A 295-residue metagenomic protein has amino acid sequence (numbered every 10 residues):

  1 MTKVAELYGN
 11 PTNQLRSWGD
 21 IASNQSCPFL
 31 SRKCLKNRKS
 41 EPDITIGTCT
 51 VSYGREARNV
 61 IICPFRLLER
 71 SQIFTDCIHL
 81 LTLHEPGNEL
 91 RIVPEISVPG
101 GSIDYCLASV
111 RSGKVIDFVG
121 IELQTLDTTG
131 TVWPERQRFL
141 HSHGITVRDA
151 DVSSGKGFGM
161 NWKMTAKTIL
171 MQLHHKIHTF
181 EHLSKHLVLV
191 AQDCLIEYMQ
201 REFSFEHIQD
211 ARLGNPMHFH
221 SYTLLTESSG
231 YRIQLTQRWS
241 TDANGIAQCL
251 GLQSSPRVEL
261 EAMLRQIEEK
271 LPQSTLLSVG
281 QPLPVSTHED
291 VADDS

Functional and structural regions predicted by a protein language model:
M1-R38, V147-S295: Non-catalytic C-terminal interaction segments of nucleic acid-processing enzymes
A5, G47-C49, Y105-S109, F219 (+1 more regions): Short beta-strand element of the conserved SAM-dependent methyltransferase core
N13-L83: An N-terminal, globular interaction/scaffold subdomain
S71-I103, E202, D210-Q234: Short N-terminal secondary-structure initiator segments
I78-P134: Active-site metal-binding core of divalent-cation-utilizing nuclease and nuclease-like domains
L80, R138-L140, I145, S204-E206: General N-terminal targeting signals
V119-L123, Q137-R138, Q209-A211, N215-H218: A signal for specific C-terminal beta-sheet/loop modules enriched in small/flexible residues with GP/PG/PP motifs
E122-G144, G159-W162: Short beta-strand-loop-alpha-helix junction that forms the active-site gateway of nucleic-acid-processing nucleases
